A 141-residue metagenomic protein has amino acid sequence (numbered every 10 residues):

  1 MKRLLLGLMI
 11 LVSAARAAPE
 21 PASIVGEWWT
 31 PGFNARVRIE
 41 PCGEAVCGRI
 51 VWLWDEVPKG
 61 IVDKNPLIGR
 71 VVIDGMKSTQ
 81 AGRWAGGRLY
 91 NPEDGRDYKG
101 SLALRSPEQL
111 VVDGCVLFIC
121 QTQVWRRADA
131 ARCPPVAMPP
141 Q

Functional and structural regions predicted by a protein language model:
M1-G7: Sec-dependent signal peptide recognition, specifically the positively charged N-region followed immediately by
L8-A17: Hydrophobic h-region of N-terminal signal peptides that target proteins for export in Gram-negative bacteria
A18-G26: N-terminal helix-cap/turn-to-beta initiation motif at the start of protein domains
I24-V25, P31-K99: Central antiparallel beta-sheet cores of small beta-barrel/beta-sandwich binding domains
I61, L110-L117: Short aromatic-glycine motifs in intrinsically disordered, low-complexity regions
P92, A103, C115-L117: Short polar/acidic secondary-structure junctions
S106-E108: Residue-level recognition of beta-strand termini and adjacent short loop/turns
V116-Q141: Edge beta-strand at a domain terminus
